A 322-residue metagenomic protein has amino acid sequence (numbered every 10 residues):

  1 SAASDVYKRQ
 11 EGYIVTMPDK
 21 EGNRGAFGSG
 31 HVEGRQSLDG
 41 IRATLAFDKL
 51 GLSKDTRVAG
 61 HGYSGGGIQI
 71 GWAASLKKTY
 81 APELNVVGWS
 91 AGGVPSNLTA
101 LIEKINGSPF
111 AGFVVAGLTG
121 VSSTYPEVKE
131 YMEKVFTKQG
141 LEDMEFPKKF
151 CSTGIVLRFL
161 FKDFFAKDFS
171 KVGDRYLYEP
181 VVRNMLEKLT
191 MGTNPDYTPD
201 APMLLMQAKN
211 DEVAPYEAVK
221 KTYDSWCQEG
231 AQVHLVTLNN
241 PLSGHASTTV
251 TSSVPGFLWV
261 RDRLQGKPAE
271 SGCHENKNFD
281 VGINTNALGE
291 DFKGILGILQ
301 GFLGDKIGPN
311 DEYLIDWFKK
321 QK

Functional and structural regions predicted by a protein language model:
A2-Y7: Short, small-residue-biased leader/transition segments that mark boundaries at the very start of proteins
G28-K49: Alpha/beta-hydrolase active-site loop
R42-Y63, Y80-N85: Gly/Ser-rich "nucleophile elbow"/oxyanion-hole loop immediately N-terminal to the catalytic nucleophile in hydrolases
G62-G66, I70: Gly/Ala-rich beta-loop-alpha elbow adjacent to hydrolase catalytic centers
P82-V94: A conserved short beta-strand
P95-D196, N286-K293: Accessory cap/linker subdomain of secreted extracellular hydrolases
Y178, R183-M185, V213, K220-D224 (+1 more regions): C-terminal catalytic histidine-bearing segment of alpha/beta-hydrolase fold enzymes
P199, L204-Q207, D211: Short beta-strand/loop motif that positions the catalytic acidic residue of the alpha/beta-hydrolase fold
